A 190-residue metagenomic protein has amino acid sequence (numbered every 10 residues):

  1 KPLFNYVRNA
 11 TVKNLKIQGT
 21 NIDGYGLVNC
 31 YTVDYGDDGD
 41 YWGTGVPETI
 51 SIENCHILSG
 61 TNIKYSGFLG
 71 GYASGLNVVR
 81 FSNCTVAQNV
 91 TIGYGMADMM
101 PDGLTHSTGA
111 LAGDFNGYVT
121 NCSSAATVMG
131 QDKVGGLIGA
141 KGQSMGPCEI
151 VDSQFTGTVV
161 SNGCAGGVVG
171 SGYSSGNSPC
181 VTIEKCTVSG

Functional and structural regions predicted by a protein language model:
P2-G190: Surface-exposed loop/turn motifs in large extracellular/passenger domains
